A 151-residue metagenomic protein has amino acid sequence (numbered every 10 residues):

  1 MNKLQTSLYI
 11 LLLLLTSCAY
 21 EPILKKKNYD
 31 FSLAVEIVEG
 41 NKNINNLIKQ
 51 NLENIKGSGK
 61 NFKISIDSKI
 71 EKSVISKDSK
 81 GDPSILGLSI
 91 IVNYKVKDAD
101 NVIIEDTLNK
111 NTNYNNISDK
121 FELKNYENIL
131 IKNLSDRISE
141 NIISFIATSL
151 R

Functional and structural regions predicted by a protein language model:
M1, K56, D98-D100, I146 (+1 more regions): Secondary-structure transition/hinge residues
M1-L8: Bacterial N-terminal signal peptides that target proteins for export
L14-S17: C-terminal motif of bacterial Sec signal peptides marking the signal peptidase cleavage site
A19-E21: Bacterial signal peptide processing site
I23-S32, N128-R151: Compositionally biased, intrinsically disordered linkers/stalks adjacent to structured regions
N28-I48: Post-signal peptide N-terminal segment of mature Sec-exported envelope proteins
K49-Q50, I55-E105, N109-K132, D136 (+1 more regions): Surface-exposed short loop/turn segments
